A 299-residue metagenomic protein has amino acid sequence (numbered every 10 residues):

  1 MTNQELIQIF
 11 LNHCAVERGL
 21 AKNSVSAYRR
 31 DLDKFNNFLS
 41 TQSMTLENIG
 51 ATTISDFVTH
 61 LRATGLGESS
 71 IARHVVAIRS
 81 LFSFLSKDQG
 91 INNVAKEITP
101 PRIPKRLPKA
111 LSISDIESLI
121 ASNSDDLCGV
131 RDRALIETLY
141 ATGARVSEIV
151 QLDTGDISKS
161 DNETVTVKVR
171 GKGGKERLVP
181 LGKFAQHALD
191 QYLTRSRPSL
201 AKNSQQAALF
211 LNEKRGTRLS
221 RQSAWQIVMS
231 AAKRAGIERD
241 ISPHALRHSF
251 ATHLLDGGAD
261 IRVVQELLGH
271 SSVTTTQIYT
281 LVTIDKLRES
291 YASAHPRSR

Functional and structural regions predicted by a protein language model:
M1-R299: Conserved catalytic core of the tyrosine transesterase superfamily
